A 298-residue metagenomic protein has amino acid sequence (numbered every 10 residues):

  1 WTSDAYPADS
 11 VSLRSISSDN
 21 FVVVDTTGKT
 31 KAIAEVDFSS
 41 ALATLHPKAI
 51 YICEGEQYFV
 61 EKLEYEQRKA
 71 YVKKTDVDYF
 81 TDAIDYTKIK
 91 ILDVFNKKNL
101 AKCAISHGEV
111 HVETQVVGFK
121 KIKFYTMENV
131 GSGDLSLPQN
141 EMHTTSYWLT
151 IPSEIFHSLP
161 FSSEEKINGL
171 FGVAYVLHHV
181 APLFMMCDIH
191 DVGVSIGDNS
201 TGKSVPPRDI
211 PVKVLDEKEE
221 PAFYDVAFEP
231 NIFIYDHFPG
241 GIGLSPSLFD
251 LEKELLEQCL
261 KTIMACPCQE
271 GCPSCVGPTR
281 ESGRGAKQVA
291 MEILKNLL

Functional and structural regions predicted by a protein language model:
W1-L45, A49-G55, K62-L298: Extended, highly charged accessory segments
